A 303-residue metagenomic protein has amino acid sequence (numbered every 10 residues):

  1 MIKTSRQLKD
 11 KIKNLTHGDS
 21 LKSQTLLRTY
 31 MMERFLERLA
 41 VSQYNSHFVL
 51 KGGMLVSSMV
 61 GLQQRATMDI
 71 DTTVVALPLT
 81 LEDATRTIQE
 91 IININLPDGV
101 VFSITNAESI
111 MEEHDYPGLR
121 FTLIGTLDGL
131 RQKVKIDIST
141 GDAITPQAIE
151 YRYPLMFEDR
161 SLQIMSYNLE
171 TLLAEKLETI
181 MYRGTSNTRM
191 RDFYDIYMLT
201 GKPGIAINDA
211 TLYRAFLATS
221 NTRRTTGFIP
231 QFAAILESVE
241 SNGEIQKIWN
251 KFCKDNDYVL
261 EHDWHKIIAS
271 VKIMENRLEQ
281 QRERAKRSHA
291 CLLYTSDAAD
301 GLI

Functional and structural regions predicted by a protein language model:
T4, D10-D19, Q24, R28-E37 (+7 more regions): Catalytic cores of NTP-dependent nucleotidyl/adenyl transfer enzymes across multiple folds
A40-I70, V75-A76: Active-site nucleotide-donor binding segment shared across nucleotidyl transfer reactions
L55-V60, L217-F228: Short, mixed-charge aromatic SLiMs
M68-I70, E170-T171, T225-E240: Charged/polar, low-hydrophobicity segments characteristic of intrinsically disordered regions and flexible loops
L81: Short catalytic/ligand-binding loop motif for oxyanion handling, primarily in non-cytosolic enzymes, centered on
Y294-A299: Conserved small/polar residues in nucleotide/adenosyl-binding loops
